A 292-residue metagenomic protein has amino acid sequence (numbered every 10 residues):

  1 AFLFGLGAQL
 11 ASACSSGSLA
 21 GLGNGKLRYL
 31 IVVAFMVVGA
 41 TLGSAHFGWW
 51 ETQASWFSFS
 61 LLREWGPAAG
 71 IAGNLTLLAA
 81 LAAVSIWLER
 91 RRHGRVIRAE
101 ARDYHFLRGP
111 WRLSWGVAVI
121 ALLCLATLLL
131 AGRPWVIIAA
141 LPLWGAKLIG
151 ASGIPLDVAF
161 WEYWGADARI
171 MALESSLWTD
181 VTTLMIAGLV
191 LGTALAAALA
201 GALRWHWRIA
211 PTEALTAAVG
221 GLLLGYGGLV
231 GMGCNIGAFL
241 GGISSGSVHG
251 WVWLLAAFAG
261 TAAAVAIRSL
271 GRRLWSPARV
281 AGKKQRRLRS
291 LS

Functional and structural regions predicted by a protein language model:
A1-S292: Membrane-interfacial helix-loop segments of redox and metal-homeostasis proteins, especially TM-loop-TM junctions
